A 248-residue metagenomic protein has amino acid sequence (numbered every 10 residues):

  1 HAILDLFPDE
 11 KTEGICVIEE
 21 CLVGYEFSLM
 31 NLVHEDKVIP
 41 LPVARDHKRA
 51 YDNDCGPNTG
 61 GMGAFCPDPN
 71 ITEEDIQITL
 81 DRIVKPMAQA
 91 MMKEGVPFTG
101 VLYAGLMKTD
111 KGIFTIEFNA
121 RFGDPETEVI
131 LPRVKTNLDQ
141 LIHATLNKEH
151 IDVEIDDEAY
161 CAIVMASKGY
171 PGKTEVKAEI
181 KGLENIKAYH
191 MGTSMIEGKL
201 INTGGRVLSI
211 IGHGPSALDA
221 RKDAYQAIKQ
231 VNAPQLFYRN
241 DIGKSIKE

Functional and structural regions predicted by a protein language model:
H1-G112, I116-G123: Internal nucleotide-binding/catalytic subdomain
S28, A64-P67, T109, T127 (+3 more regions): Short, electropositive, low-hydrophobicity segments enriched in small/polar residues
R49-D54, I130-L131, P234-F237: A short, polar/charged loop-to-alpha-helix boundary motif
T59, T109, T127, T193 (+1 more regions): Ser/Thr-centric signal marking residues that sit in or immediately flank functional binding/regulatory motifs
N70-T72, F122, E126, I211-A217: A generic structural motif
L80-L102, N119-N185: Active-site "cap" helix and flanking loop/linker of ATP-utilizing ligase/carboxylase catalytic domains
H143-E248: Peripheral (often C-terminal) accessory segments that flank ATP-dependent C-N-forming ligase machineries
